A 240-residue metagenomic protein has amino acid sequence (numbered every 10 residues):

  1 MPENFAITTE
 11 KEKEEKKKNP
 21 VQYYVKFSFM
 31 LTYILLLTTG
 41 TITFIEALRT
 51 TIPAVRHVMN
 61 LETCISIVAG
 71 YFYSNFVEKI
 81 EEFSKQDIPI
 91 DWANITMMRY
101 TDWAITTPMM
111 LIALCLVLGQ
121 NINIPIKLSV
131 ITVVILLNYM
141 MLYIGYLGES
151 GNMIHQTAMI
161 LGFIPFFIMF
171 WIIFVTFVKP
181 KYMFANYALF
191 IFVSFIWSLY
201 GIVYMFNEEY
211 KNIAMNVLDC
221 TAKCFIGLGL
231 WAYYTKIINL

Functional and structural regions predicted by a protein language model:
M1-R99, T107-L240: Polytopic alpha-helical membrane-helix bundles and their juxtamembrane interface segments in multi-pass membrane
